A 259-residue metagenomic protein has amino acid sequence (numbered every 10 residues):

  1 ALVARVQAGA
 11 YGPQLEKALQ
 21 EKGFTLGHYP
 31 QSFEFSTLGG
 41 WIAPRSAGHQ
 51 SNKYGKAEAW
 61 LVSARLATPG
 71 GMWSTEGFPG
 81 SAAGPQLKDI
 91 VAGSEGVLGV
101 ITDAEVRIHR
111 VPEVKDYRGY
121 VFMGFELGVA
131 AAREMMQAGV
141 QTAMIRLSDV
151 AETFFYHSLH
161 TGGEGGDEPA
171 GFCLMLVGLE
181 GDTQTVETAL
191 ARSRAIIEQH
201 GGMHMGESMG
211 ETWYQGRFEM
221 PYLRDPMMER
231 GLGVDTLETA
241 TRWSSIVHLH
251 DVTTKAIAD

Functional and structural regions predicted by a protein language model:
A1-R146: FAD-binding subdomain of flavoenzyme oxidoreductases
V121, V129-D259: C-terminal substrate-recognition/cap domain of FAD-linked oxidoreductases
